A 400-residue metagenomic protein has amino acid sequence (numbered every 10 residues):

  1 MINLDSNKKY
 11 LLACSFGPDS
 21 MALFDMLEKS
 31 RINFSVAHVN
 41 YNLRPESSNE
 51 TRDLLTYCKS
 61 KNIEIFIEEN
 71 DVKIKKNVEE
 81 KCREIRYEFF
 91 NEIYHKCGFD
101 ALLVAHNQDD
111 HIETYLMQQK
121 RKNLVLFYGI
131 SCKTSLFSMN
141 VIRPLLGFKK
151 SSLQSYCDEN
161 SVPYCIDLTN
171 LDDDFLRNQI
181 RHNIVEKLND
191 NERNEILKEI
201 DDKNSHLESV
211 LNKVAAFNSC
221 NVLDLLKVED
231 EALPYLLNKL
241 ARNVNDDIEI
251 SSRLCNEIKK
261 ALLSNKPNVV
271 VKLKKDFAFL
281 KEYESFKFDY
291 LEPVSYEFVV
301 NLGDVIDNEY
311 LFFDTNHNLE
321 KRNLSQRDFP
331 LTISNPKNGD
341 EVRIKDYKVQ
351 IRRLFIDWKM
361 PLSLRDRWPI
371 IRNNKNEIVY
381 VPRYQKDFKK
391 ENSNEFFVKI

Functional and structural regions predicted by a protein language model:
M1-M117, S151-S152, E159, F279 (+1 more regions): ATP-dependent adenylation/nucleotidyltransferase module used to activate substrates
L4-F16, N70, T134-F137, D201-I400: AMP-forming adenylation/ATP pyrophosphatase catalytic core
L23, R86, L176, E229 (+2 more regions): Hydrophobic (often cysteine-bearing) scaffold residues that line and stabilize catalytic clefts of nucleotide/cofactor
V39, E68-N70, P144, D167 (+1 more regions): Conserved beta-strand termini and adjacent loop/short-helix elements that scaffold enzyme active sites in alpha/beta
L43-S47, L171-F175, L291: Acidic, metal-coordinating catalytic cores used for nucleic-acid/nucleotide bond scission and strand-transfer chemistry
P45, K76, I112, D174-L176 (+2 more regions): Short secondary-structure boundary/hinge segments and terminal tails
I65-I67, V141, Y164, I378: Conserved beta-strand scaffold positions in the cores of enzyme catalytic domains, especially in NTP/NDP-utilizing
A105-K259, F286: Flexible helical/loop "lid" subdomain adjacent to adenine-nucleotide binding pockets
